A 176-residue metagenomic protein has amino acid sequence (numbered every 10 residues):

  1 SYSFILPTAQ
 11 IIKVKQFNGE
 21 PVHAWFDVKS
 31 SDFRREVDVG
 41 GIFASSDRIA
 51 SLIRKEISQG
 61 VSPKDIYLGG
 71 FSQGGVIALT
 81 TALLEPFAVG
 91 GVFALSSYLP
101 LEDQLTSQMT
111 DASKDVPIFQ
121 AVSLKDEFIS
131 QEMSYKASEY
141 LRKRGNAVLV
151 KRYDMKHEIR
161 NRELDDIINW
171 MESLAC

Functional and structural regions predicted by a protein language model:
S1-D65: Serine-hydrolase catalytic machinery in alpha/beta-hydrolase-like enzymes
P7-T8, G69, F93-S96, A121 (+1 more regions): Alpha/beta-hydrolase-fold catalytic nucleophile elbow
I11-F17, L99-Q104, F128: A short beta-to-alpha transition loop/helix N-cap that caps and shapes the active-site region
K15-E20, L105-S107, R162-L164: Short aromatic-enriched loop/helix-cap "lid" or pocket-rim segments at secondary-structure transitions that line
I57, S62-S113: Primarily recognizes the serine-hydrolase "nucleophile elbow" in alpha/beta-hydrolase and SGNH/GDSL folds
K64, A112-I118, R144-A147: Short, proline-enriched alpha-helix->beta-strand connector loops that line the catalytic pocket of alpha/beta-hydrolase
F119-V122, D126: Short beta-strand/loop motif that positions the catalytic acidic residue of the alpha/beta-hydrolase fold
E132-C176: C-terminal catalytic histidine-bearing segment of alpha/beta-hydrolase fold enzymes
